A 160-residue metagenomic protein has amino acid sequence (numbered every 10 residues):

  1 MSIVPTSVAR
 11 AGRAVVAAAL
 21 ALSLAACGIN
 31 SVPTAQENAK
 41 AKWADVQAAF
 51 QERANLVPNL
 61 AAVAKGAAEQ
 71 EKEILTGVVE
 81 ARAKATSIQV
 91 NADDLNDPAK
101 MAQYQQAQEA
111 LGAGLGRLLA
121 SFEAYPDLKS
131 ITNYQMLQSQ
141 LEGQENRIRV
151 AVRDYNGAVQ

Functional and structural regions predicted by a protein language model:
S2-Q160: A helix-centric hydrophobic-segment signal that preferentially recognizes long, alpha-helical stretches used
